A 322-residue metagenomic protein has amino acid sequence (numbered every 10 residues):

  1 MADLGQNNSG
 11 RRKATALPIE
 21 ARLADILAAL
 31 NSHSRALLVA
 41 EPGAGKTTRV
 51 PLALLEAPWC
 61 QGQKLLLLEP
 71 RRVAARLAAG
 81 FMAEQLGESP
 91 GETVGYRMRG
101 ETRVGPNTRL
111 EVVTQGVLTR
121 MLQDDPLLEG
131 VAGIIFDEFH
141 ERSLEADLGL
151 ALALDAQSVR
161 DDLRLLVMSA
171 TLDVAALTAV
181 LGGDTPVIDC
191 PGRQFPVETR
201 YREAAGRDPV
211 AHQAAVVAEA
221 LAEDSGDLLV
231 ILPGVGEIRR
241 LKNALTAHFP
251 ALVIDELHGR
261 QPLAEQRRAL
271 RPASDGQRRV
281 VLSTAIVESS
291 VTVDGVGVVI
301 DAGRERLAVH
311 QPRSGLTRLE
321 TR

Functional and structural regions predicted by a protein language model:
M1-R322: P-loop NTPase motor module signature
